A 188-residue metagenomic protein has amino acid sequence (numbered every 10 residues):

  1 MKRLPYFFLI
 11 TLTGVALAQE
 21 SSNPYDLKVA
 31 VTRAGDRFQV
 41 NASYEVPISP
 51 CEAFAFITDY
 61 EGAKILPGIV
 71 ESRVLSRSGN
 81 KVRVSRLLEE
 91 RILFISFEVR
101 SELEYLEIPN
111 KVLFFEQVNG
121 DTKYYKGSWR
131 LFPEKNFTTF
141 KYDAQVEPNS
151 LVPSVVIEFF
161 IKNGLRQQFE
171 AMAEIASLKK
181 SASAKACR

Functional and structural regions predicted by a protein language model:
L4-T13: Sec-dependent N-terminal signal peptides
A18-G79, T139, R188: Hydrophobic ligand-binding cavity/cleft-lining segments
Q19-N23, I92-F137, Q145, L178: Hydrophobic-ligand binding "helix-grip"
I57-P67, R86, G164, A173-A176 (+1 more regions): Sec/Tat-exported extracytoplasmic proteins
I65-F97, E104-L106: Mid-length scaffold segments of soluble, non-membrane domains
K81-L88, L113, T138-Y142: A short hydrophobic beta-strand element
K141, Q145-R188: A conserved amphipathic terminal alpha-helix motif
